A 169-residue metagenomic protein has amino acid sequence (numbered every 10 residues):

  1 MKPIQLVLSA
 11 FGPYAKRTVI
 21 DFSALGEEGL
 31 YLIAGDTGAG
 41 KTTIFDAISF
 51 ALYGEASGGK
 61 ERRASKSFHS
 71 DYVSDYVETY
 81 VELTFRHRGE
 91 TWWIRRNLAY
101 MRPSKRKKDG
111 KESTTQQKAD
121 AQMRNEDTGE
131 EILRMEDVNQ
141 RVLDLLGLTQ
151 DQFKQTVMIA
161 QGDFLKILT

Functional and structural regions predicted by a protein language model:
M1-Q155, D163: Extreme N-terminal "head/tail" segments of very large remodeling/mechanoenzyme assemblies
I167-T169: Cytochrome P450
